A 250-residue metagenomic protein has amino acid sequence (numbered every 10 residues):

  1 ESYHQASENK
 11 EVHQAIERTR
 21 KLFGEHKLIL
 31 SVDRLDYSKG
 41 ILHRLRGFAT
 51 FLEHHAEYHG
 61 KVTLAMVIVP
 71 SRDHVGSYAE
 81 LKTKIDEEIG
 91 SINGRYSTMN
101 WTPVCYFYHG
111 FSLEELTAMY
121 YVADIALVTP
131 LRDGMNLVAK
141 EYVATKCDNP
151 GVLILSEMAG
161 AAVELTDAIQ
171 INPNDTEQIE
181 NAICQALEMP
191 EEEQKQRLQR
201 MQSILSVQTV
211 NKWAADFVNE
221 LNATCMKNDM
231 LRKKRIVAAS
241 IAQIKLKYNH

Functional and structural regions predicted by a protein language model:
E1-H250: Catalytic cores of carbohydrate-active enzymes across secretory and cytosolic contexts
